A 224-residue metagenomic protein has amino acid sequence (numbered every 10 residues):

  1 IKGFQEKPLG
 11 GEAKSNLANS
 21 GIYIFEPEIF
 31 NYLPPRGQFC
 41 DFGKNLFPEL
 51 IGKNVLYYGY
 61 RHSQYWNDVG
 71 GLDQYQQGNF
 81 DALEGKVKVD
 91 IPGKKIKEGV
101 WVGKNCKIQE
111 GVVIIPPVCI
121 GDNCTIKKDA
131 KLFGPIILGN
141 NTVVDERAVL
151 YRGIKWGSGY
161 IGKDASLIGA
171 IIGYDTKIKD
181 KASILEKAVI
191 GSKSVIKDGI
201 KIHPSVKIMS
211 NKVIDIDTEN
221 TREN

Functional and structural regions predicted by a protein language model:
I1-K88: Catalytic-core segments of class I nucleotidyltransferases/pyrophosphorylases that form NMP-activated intermediates
K2-G3, E110, K128, D180 (+1 more regions): A sequence-level detector of short linear motifs
N19-I22, Q38, E98, P116 (+1 more regions): Glycine/small-residue-rich pyrophosphate-binding loop that anchors the diphosphate of NDP-sugar donors
L83-K107: Long, charged amphipathic helices and adjacent flexible linkers at domain junctions
C106, G111, P117, C124 (+4 more regions): Solvent-exposed loop/turn tips at the surfaces of repeat/solenoid architectures
G121, G139: A contiguous, well-structured pocket-lining segment that forms one wall/lid of small-molecule binding clefts in soluble
I136, V143-N224: Glycine-rich hexapeptide-repeat left-handed beta-helix
